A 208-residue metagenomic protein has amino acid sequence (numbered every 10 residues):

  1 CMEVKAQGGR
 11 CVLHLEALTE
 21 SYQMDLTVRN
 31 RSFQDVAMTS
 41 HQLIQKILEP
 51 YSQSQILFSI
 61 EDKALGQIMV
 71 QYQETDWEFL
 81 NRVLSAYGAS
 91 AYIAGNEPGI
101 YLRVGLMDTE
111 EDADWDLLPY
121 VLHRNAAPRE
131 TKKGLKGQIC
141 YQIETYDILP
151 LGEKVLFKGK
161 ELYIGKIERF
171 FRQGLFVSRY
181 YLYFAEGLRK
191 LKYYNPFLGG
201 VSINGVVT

Functional and structural regions predicted by a protein language model:
C1-T208: Amphipathic alpha-helical and helix-coil boundary elements used as assembly and membrane-proximal scaffolds
